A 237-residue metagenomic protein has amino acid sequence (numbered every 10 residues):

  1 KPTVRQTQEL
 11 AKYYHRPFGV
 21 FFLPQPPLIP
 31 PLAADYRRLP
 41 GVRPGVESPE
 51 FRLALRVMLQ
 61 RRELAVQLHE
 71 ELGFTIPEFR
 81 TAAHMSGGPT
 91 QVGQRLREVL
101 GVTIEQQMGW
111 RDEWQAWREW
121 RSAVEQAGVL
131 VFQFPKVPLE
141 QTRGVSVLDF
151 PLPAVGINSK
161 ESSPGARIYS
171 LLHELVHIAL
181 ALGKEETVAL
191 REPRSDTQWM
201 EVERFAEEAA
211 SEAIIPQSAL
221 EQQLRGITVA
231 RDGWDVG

Functional and structural regions predicted by a protein language model:
K1-G237: Short juxta-domain linker segments that transition from a proline/glycine-rich, charged coil into a short amphipathic
